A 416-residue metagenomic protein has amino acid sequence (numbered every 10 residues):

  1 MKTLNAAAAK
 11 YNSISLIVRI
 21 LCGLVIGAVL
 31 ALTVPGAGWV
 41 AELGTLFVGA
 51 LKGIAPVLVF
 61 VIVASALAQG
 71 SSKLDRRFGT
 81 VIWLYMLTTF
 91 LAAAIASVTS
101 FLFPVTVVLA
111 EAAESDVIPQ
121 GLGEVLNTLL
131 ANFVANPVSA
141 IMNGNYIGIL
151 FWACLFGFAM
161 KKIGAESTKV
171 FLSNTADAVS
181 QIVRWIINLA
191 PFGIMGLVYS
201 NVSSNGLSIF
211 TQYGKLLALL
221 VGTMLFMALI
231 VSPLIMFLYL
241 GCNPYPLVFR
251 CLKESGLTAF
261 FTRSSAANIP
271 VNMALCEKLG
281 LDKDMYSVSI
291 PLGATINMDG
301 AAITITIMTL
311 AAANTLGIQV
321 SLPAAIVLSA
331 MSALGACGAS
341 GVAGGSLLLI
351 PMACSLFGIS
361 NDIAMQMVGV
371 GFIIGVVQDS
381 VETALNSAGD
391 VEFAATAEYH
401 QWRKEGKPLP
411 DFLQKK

Functional and structural regions predicted by a protein language model:
L4, A8-T33, V48-L51, R76-L247 (+1 more regions): Signature of multi-pass transmembrane helix bundles
W39-V40, D75, F171, L207-K215 (+3 more regions): Membrane-water interface of transmembrane alpha-helices in multipass transporters/channels
A41-G49, S139, V170-W185, L247-T258 (+3 more regions): Short amphipathic alpha-helical coupling elements at transmembrane boundaries
A50, M86-F90, A94, V221-L225 (+4 more regions): Hydrophobic transmembrane alpha-helical segments of multi-pass transport and channel proteins
L67-R76, K162-E166, N205, G241-P244 (+4 more regions): Juxtamembrane helix-boundary/capping and inter-helix hinge elements in multi-pass membrane proteins
D75-V81, Q181-N188, K278-A294, L322-P323 (+2 more regions): Membrane-interface alpha-helices at helix entry/exit sites of multi-pass transporters
E254-A336, K407-Q414: Helix-loop-helix junctions within the multi-pass membrane cores of secondary transporters/permeases
I307-K416: Transmembrane alpha-helical segments and their short flanking loops that form helix-hairpins/helix-helix interfaces
